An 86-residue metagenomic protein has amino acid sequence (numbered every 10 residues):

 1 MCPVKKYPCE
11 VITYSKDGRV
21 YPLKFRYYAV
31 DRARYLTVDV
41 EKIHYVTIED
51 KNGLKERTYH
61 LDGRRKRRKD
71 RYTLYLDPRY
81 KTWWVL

Functional and structural regions predicted by a protein language model:
M1-L86: Cysteine-centric segments in proteins
